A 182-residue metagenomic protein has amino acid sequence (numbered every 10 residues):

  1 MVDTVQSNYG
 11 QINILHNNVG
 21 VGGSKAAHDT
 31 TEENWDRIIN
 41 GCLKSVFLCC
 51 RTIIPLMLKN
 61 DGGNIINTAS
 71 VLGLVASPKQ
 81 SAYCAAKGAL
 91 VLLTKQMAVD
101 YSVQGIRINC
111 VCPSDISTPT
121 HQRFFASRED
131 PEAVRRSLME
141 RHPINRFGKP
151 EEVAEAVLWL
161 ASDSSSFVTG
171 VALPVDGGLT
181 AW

Functional and structural regions predicted by a protein language model:
A26-A27, T31-I39, L138: Substrate-binding pocket helix/loop in short-chain dehydrogenase/reductase
H28, V75-S81, V103-Q104, N145 (+1 more regions): Active-site loop immediately N-terminal to the catalytic Tyr-X3-Lys motif of short-chain dehydrogenase/reductase
C50, A86, T94: Active-site helix of classical SDR
P55, V99-D100, S166: Alpha-helical segment proximal to the catalytic Tyr-Lys
S70: Residue(s) in the substrate-gating loop at a strand-loop-helix junction that position the organic substrate next
S102, R107, V168-G170: Short, small/polar-rich loop/turn modules that mediate ligand/substrate recognition or access, typified
R146-V175, T180: C-terminal substrate-recognition "lid" of short-chain dehydrogenase/reductases
